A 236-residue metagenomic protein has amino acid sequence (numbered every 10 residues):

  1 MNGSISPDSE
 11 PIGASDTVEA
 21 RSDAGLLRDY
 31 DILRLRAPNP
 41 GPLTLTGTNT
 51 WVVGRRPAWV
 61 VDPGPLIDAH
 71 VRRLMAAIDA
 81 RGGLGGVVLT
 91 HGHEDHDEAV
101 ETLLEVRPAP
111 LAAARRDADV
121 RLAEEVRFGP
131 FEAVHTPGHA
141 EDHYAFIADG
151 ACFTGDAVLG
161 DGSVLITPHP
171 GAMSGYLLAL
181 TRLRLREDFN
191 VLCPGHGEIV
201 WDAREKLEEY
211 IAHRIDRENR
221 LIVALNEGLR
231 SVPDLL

Functional and structural regions predicted by a protein language model:
M1-D8, A14, E19, N226-L236: C-terminal regulatory/interaction regions
D23-D79, A145-G160: Conserved beta-strand hairpin/beta-sheet module of binuclear metal-dependent hydrolase folds, prominently
Y30, G82, E187: Structured loop/turn residues at beta-strand edges in well-structured enzyme cores
L33-L35, V88, A112, V120-L122 (+3 more regions): Hydrophobic/aromatic beta-strand patches that form the interior of the parallel beta-sheet core in alpha/beta enzyme
R34, V52, R121-A148: Core dinuclear metal-dependent hydrolase active-site scaffold
N39-T46, P63-P130: Active-site HxH/HxHxD metal-binding segment of metal-dependent hydrolases
W51-V52, A76-D79, L104-V106, H169-G171 (+1 more regions): Glycine-rich, phosphate-binding/catalytic loops in enzymes
A58-V60, P65-I67, E132-H135, E141-E227 (+1 more regions): Metallo-beta-lactamase
